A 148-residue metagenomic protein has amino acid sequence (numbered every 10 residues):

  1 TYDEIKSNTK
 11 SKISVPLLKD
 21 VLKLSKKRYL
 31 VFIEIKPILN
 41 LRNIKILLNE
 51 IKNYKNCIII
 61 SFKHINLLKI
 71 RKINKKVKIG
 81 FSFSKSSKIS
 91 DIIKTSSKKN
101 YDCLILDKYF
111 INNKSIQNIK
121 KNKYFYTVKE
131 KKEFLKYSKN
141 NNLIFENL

Functional and structural regions predicted by a protein language model:
T1-S86, K99-D102, L106-I111: Metal-dependent phosphodiesterase/phospholipase catalytic core, i.e., the His/Asp/Glu-rich active-site region
K10-I13, F81-L148: C-terminal active-site rim and adjoining tail of enzyme catalytic domains
